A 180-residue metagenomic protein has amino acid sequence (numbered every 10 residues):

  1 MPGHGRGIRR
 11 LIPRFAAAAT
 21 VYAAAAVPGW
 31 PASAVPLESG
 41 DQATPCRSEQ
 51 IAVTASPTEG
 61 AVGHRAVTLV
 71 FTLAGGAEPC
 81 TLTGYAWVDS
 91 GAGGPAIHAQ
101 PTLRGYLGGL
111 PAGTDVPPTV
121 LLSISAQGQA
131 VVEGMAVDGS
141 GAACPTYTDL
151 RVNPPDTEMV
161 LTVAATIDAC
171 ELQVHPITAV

Functional and structural regions predicted by a protein language model:
M1-V35: Secretory targeting and sorting signals
L37-A61: Low-complexity, acidic Ser/Thr/Pro/Gly-rich terminal tails and inter-domain linkers that flank the onset of structured
T54-A66, G75, L121-S123: Short, solvent-exposed beta-strand/turn "edge" segments of beta-rich domains on protein surfaces
A61-T68, A143-Y147: Short, solvent-exposed loop/turn segments enriched in Ser/Thr/Gly
L82-S123: The feature marks short-to-medium sequence segments in extracytoplasmic or secretory-pathway proteins
T119-E133: Short Pro-Gly-centered flexible turn/kink motifs
A136-V160: Short, surface-exposed ligand- or partner-binding patches at beta-edge/loop junctions that are enriched in aromatics
V160-V180: Acidic, serine/threonine- and proline-rich intrinsically disordered appendage/tail regions
